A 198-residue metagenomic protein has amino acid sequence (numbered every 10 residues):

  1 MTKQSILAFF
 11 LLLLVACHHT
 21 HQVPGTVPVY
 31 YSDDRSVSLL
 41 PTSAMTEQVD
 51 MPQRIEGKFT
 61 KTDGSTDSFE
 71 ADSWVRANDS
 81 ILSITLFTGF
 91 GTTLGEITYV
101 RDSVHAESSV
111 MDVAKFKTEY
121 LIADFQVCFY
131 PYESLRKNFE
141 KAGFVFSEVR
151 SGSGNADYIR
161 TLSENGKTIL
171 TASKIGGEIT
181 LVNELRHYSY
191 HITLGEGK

Functional and structural regions predicted by a protein language model:
T2-F9: Sec-dependent signal peptide recognition, specifically the positively charged N-region followed immediately by
L13-A16: C-terminal motif of bacterial Sec signal peptides marking the signal peptidase cleavage site
H18-D34, T42, E56-K58, W74 (+3 more regions): Mature, soluble, non-transmembrane domains
D34-S36, F69-E70: Short acidic/polar alpha-helix capping motifs at helix-coil junctions
P41-G64: A short, Trp-centered hydrophobic/proline-enriched beta-strand micro-motif
G64-G91: Structural recognition of beta-strand segments within beta-rich domains
